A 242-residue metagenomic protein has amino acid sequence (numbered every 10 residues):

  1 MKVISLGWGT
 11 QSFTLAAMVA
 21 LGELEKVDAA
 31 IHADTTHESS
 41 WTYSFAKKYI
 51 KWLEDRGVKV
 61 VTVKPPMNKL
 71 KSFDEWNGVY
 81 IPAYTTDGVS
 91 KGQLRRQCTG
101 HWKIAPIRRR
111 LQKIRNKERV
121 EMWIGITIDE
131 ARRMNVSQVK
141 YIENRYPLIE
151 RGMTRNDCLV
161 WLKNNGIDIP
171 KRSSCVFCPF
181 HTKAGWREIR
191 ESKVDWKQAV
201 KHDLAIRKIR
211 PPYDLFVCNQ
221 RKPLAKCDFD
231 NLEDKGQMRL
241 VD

Functional and structural regions predicted by a protein language model:
M1-D242: Nucleotide-activated chemistry modules centered on ATP-dependent adenylation/adenylyltransferase
